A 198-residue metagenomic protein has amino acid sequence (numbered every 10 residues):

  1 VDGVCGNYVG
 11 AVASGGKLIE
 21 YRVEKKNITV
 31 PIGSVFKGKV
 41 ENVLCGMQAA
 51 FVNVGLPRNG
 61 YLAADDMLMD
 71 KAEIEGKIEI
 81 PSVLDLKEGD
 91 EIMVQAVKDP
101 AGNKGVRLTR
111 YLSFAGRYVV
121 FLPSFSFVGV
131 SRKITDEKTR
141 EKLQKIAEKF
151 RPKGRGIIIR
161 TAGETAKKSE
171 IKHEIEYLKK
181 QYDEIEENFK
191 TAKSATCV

Functional and structural regions predicted by a protein language model:
V1-V198: Single-stranded RNA-binding surfaces
